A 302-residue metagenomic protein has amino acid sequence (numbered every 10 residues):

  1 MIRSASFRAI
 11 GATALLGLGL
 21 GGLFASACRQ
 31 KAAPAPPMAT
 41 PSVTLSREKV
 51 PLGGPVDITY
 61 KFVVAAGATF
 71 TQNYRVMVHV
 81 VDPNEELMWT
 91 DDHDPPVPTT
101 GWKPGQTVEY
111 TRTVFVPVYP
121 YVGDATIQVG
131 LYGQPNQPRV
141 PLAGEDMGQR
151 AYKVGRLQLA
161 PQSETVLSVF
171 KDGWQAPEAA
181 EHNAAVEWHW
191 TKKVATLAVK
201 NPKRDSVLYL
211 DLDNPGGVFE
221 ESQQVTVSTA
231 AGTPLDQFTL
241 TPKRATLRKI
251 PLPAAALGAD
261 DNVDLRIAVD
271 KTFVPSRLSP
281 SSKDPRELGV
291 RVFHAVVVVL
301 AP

Functional and structural regions predicted by a protein language model:
M1-R8: N-terminal secretory signal peptides that target proteins for export/translocation
G11-G22: Bacterial N-terminal signal peptides
C28-P302: C-terminal luminal/periplasmic domains and tails of membrane-associated envelope-modifying transferases
